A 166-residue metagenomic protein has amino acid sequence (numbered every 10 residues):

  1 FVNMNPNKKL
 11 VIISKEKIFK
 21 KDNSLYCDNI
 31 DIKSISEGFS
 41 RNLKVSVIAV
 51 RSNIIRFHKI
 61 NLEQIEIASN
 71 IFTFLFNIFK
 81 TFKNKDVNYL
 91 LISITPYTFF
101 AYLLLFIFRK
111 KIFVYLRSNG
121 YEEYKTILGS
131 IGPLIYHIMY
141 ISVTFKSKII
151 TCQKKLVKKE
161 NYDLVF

Functional and structural regions predicted by a protein language model:
F1-I54: N-terminal subdomain of nucleotide-sugar transferases
C27-D28, Y121-Y140: Nucleotide-sugar donor phosphate/pyrophosphate-binding loop at the beta->alpha transition of glycosyltransferases
S34-E37, F79, L103-I107, I131-I149 (+1 more regions): Membrane-proximal helix-turn-helix segments that form the acceptor-binding/catalytic region of lipid-linked
R41-T73: Conserved nucleotide-sugar phosphate-binding/catalytic loop shared by glycosyltransferases and other
S46-V50, Y115-L116, T151-C152: Short internal beta-strands
K83-Y89: Short acidic/histidine-rich motifs immediately flanking catalytic phosphotransfer sites in two-component signaling
Y89-E122, L156-K159: An aromatic- and histidine-rich active-site surface loop
K154-F166: Helix-loop-beta element that forms the nucleotide-linked donor phosphate-binding surface in glycosyltransferases
